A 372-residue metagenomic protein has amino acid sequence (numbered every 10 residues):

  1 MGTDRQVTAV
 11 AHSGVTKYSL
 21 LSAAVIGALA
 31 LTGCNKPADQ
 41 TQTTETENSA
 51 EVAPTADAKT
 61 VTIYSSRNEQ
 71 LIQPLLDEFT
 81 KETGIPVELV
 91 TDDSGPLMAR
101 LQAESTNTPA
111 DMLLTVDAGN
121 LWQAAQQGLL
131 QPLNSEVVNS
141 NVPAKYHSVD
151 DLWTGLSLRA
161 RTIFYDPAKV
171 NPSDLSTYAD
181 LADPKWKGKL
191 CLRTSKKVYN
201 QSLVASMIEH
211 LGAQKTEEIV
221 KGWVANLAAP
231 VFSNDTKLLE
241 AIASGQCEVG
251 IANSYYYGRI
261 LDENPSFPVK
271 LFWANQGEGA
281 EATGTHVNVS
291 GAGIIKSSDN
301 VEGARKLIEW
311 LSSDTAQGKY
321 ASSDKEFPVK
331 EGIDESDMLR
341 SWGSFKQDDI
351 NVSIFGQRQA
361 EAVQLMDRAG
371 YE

Functional and structural regions predicted by a protein language model:
A30-G33: C-terminal motif of bacterial Sec signal peptides marking the signal peptidase cleavage site
N35-P37: Bacterial signal peptide processing site
T46-W122: Early extracytoplasmic/lumenal segment of secretory-pathway proteins
T108-L113, Q131-I163, A179, K189-L192: A structural signal for short loop-to-beta-strand junctions that line the ligand-binding cleft of periplasmic/secreted
A118-L129, S148-S176, V204-A205, V287-G293: Periplasmic solute-binding protein
A124-P132, A144-D151, I260-N275: Ligand-binding "clamshell"
S195, Y199-S202, S206-Q276: Ligand-binding pocket segment of bilobal, Venus flytrap-like solute-binding proteins
S290-D349: Mature extracytoplasmic/periplasmic domains
